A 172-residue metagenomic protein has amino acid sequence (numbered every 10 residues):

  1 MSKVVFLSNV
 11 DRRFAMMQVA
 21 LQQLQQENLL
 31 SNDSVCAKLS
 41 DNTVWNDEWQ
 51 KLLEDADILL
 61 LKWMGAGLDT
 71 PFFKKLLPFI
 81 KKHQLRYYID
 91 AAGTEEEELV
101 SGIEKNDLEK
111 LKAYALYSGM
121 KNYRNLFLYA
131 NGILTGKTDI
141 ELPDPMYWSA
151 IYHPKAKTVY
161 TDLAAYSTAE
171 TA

Functional and structural regions predicted by a protein language model:
M1-A172: An N-terminal assembly and electron-transfer interface module characteristic of large anaerobic redox and radical
